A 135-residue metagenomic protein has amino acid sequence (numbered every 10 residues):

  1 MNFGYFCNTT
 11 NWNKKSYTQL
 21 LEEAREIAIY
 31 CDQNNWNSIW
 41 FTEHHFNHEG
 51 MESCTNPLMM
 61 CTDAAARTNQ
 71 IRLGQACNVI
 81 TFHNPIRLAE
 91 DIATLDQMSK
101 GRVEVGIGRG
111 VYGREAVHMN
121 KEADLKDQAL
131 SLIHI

Functional and structural regions predicted by a protein language model:
M1-R67, I71, H134: N-terminal beta1-alpha1-beta2 module of alpha/beta enzyme domains
N2-Q19, T81-L132: Flexible, glycine-rich active-site loops centered on histidine and acidic residues that chelate a metal or position
A24-A28, S38, A64-A66, A76 (+5 more regions): A sequence-composition feature that detects small, non-aromatic residues
I39, L73, V103-V105: Hydrophobic residues within beta-strands of alpha/beta enzymes
T42, A76, G106-G108: Structural motif
A65-R72, T94-K100: Short, charge-rich binding segments
G74-F82: Conserved strand-turn element in the central/C-terminal portion of the radical SAM core barrel that lines
